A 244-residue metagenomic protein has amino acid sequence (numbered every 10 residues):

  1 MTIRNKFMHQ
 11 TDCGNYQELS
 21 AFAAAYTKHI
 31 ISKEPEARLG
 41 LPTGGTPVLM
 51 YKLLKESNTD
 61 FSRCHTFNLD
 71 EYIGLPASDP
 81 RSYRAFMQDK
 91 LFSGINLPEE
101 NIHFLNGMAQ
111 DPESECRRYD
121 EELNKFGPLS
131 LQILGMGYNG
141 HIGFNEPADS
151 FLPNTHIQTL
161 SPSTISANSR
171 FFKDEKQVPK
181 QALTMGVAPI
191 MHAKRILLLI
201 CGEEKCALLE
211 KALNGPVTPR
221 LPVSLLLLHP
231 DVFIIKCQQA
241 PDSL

Functional and structural regions predicted by a protein language model:
M1-L39: N-terminal glycine-/serine-/threonine-rich phosphate-binding loop
T2-F7, S62-I133: Ligand-binding beta-strand-loop-alpha-helix segment within the catalytic cores of soluble metabolic enzymes
K33-T59: Glycine-rich N-terminal segment of FAD-binding domains in flavoprotein oxidoreductases, spanning the beta-loop-helix
L41-T46, L134-Y138, C201: Glycine-rich beta-strand-to-loop/alpha-helix junction loops that act as flexible
L53-F61, P147-H156, G215-V217: A glycine- and small-aliphatic-rich helix-loop capping segment at beta-alpha/alpha-beta transitions that lines
G127-L152: Glycine-rich phosphate-binding loop
G143-V187: Class I SAM-dependent methyltransferase SAM-binding "motif I" and its flanking Rossmann-like core
G186-A188, H192-L244: ATP/nucleoside-binding phosphotransfer catalytic cores, i.e., glycine-rich phosphate-binding loops
